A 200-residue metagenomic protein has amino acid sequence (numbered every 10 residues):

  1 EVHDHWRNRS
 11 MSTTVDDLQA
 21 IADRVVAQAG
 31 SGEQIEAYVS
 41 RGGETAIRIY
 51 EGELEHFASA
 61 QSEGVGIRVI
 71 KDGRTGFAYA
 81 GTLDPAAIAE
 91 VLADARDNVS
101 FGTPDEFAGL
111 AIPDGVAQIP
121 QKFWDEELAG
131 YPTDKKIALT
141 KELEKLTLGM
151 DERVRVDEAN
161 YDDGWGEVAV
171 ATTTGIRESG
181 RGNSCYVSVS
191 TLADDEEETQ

Functional and structural regions predicted by a protein language model:
V2-Q200: Active-site bordering "gate/hinge" segments that shape substrate access to catalytic or cofactor-binding pockets
